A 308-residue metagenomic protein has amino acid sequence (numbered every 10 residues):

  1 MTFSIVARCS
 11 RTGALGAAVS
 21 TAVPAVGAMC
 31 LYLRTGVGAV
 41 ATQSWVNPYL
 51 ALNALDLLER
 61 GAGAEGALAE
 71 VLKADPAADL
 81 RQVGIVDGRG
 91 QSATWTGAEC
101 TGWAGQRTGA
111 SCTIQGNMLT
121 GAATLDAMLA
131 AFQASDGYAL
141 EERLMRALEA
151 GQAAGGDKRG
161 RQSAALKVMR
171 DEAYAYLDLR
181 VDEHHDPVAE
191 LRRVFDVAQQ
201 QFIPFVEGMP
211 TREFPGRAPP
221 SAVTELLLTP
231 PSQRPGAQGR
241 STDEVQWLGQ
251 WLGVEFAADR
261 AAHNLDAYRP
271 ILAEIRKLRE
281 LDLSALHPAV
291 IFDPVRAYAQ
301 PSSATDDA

Functional and structural regions predicted by a protein language model:
M1-R234: N-terminal nucleophile
Q233-A308: Domain-scale activation on soluble regions of proteins
